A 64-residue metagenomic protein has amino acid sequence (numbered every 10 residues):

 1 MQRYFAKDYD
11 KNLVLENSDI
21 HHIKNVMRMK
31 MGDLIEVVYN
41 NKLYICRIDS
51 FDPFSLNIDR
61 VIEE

Functional and structural regions predicted by a protein language model:
M1-E64: N-terminal positively charged helical leader segments and presequences
